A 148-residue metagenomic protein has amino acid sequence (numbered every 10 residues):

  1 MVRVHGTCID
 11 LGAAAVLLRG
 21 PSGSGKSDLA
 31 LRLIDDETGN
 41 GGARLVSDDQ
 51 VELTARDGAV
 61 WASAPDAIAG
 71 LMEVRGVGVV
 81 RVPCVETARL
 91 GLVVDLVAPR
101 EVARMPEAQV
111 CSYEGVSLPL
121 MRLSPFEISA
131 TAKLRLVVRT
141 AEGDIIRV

Functional and structural regions predicted by a protein language model:
M1-I9: Pre-Walker A adenine-sensing motif
R3, D35, G39-G42: Long, contiguous secondary-structure blocks with strong helical propensity
D10-L11, A55: Generic beta-strand structural signal
A13-T38: Glycine-rich phosphate-binding P-loop
A14-V16, I68, V116: Short acidic/polar mixed-charge low-complexity motifs
G39-D95: Conserved nucleotide-sensing/catalytic segment adjacent to the nucleotide-binding pocket in NTP-handling enzymes
E86-V148: Conserved NTP phosphate-binding and transfer environment spanning the P-loop NTPase/kinase superfamily
